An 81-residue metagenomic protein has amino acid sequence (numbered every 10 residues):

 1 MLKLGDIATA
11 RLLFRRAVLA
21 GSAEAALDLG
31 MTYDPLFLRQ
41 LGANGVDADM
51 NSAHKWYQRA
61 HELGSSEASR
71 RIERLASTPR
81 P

Functional and structural regions predicted by a protein language model:
M1, G5-D6, F14, L19-A23 (+6 more regions): Short helix-capping/linker turns of helical repeat alpha-solenoids
I7-A8, M50: Short hydrophobic/aromatic segments of transmembrane alpha-helices and their interfaces
L27, M31, N51, K55-Q58 (+1 more regions): A generic structural signal for well-ordered alpha-helical surface patches
P35-Y57: Short coil/linker segments at helix-helix boundaries
